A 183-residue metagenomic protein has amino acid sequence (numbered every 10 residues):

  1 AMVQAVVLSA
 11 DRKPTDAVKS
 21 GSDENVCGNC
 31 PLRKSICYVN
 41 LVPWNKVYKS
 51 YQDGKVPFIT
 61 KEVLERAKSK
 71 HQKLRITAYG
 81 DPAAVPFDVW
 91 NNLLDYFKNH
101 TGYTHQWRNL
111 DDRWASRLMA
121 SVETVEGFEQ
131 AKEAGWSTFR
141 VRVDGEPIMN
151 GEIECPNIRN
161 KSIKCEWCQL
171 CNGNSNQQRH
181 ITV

Functional and structural regions predicted by a protein language model:
A1-V183: Class I S-adenosyl-L-methionine
